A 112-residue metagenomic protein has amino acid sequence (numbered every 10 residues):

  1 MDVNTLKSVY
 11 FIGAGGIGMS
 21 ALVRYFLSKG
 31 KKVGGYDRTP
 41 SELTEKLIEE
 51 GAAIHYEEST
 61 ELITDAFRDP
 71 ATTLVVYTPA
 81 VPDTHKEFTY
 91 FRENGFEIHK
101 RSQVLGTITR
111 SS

Functional and structural regions predicted by a protein language model:
M1-K100, V104: N-terminal leader/targeting and accessory segments in enzymes
T109-S112: Short, intrinsically disordered, charge-balanced linker/junction segments flanking boundaries in proteins
